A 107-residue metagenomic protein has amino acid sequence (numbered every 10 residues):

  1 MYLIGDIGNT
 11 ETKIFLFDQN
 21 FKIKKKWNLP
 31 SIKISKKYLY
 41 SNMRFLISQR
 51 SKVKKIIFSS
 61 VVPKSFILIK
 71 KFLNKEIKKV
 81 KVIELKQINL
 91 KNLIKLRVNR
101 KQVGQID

Functional and structural regions predicted by a protein language model:
M1-K24: Gly/Thr-rich phosphate-binding beta-strand-loop-beta motif of the actin/hexokinase/Hsp70
F15-F17, W27, L68-K70: Short, glycine/acidic-enriched capping/hinge loops at junctions between secondary-structure elements
I23-K26, V80-K81: Short beta-strand elements in bilobed, periplasmic/extracellular small-molecule ligand-binding domains
K25-L29, L39-Y40, I57-S65: N-terminal beta-alpha supersecondary unit
N28-I34, Q87-I88: Short, acidic/turn-prone active-site loops that include or flank metal/cofactor- and phosphate-binding residues
I32-L46: Glycine-rich, highly charged phosphate/nucleotide-binding loops
R50-V103: Short beta-strand-loop/turn "lid" adjacent to the catalytic site in phosphate-handling enzymes
I106-D107: Alpha-helical phosphate/pyrophosphate-handling elements in metalloenzyme active cores
